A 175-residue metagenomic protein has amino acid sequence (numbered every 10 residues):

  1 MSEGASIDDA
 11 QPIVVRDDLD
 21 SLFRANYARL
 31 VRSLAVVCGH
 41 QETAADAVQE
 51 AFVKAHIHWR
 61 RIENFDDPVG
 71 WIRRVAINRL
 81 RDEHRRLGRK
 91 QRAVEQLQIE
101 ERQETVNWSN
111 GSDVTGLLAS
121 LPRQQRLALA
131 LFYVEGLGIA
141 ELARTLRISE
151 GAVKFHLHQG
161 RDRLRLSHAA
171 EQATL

Functional and structural regions predicted by a protein language model:
E3, D8-R32, E42-A45: A short, charge-rich alpha-helical start-of-domain segment used by transcription regulators
A5-S6, D82, K90-L118, G138-I139: Internal acidic/polar
Y27, V31, F52, P122 (+2 more regions): C-terminal flanking helix
D46-V53, D66-N78: Structural recognition of an alpha-helix C-terminal capping motif at a helix-to-coil junction
I57, E63-N64, R74-E95, N107-N110 (+1 more regions): Arg/Lys-rich amphipathic alpha helix in sigma70-family domain 2
I77, R81, L146-L175: DNA-recognition helix of helix-turn-helix
A119, R123, E135-A152, R163-L166: Helix-turn-helix DNA-binding module
A128-F132: A short pre-motif secondary-structure segment
